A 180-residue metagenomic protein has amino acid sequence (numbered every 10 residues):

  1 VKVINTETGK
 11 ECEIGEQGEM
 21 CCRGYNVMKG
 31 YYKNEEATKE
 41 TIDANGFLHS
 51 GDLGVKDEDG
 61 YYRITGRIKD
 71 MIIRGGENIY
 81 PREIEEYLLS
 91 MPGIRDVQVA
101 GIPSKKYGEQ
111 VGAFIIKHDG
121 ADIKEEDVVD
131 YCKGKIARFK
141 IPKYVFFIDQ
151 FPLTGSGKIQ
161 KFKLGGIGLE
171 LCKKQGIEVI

Functional and structural regions predicted by a protein language model:
V1-K33, T41: Adenylate-forming AMP-binding core of the ANL superfamily, especially NRPS adenylation
E7, G24, K29-G30, K39-E40 (+4 more regions): AMP-binding/adenylate-forming catalytic core of the ANL superfamily
I14, Y61, I167-E170: Hydrophobic alpha-helical membrane-insertion segments
E19, D70, G166-L169: A short acidic/small-residue loop/turn micro-motif
G46: A structured beta-alpha segment of the ubiquitous adenosine-cofactor-binding alpha/beta core
G168-I180: Acidic/polar alpha-helix N-cap and adjacent early helical turns within long charge-rich amphipathic helices/linkers
